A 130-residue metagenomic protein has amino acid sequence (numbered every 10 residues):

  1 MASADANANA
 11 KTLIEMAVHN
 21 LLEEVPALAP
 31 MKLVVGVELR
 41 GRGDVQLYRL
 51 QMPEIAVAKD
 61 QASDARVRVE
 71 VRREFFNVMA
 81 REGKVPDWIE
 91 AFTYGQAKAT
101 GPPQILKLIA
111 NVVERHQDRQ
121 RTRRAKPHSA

Functional and structural regions predicted by a protein language model:
M1-A130: Feature captures hydrophobic
